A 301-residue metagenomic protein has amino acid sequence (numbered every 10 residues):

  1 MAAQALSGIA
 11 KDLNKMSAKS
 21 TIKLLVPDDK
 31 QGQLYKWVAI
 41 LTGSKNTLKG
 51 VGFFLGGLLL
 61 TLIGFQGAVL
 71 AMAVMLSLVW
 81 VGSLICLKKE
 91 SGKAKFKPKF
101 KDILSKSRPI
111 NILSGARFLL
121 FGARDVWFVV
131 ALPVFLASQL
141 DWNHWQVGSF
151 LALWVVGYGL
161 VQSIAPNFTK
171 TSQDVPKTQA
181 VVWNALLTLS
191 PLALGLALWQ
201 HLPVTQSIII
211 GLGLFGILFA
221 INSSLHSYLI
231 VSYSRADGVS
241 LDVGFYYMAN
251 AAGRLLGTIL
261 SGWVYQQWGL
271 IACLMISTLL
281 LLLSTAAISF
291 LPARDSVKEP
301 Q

Functional and structural regions predicted by a protein language model:
A2-K45: Cytoplasmic helix-loop-helix junction between adjacent transmembrane helices in 12-TM secondary transporters
D29-L41, H144, S234-Y246: Loop-to-transmembrane helix entry/capping segments in MFS-fold secondary transporters and related SLC/MFSD carriers
L60, L160-T178, Y265: Helix-to-loop junctions at the C-terminal end of transmembrane segments in multipass secondary transporters
A73-K93, A287-L291: C-terminal membrane-cytosol helix-exit motif in multi-pass small-molecule transporters
I85-A123, S138: Juxtamembrane intracellular "pre-TM" segments in multi-pass secondary transporters
V130-V147: Short amphipathic helix-loop junctions that connect adjacent transmembrane helices in Major Facilitator Superfamily/SLC
K177-H226: C-terminal transmembrane helical hairpin of 12-TM major facilitator-type secondary transporters
D237-Q266: A late C-terminal transmembrane helix in Major Facilitator Superfamily
